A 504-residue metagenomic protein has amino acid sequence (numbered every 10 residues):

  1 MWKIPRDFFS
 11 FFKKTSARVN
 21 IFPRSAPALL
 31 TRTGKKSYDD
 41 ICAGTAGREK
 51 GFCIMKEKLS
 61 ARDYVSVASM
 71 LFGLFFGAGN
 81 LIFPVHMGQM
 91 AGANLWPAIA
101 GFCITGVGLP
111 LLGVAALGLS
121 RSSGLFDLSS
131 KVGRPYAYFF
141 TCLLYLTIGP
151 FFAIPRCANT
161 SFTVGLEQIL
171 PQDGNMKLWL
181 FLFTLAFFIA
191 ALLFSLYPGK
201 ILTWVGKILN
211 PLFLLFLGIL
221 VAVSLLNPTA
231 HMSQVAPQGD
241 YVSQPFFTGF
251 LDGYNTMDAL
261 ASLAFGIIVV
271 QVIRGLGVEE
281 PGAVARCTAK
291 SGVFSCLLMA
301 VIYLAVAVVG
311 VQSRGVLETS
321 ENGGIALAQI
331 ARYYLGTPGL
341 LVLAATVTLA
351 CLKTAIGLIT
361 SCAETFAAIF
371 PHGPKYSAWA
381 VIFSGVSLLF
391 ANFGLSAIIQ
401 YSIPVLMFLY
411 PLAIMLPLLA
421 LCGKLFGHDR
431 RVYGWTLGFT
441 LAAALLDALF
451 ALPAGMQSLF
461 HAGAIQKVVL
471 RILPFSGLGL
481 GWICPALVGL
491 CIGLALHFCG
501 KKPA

Functional and structural regions predicted by a protein language model:
V65-F76, L146, V223-A230, G239-V306 (+4 more regions): Hydrophobic, membrane-embedded alpha-helices of multi-pass small-molecule transporters
I104, G108, L112, L212-L225 (+3 more regions): Selective recognition of specific alpha-helical transmembrane segments in multi-pass small-molecule
L119-D127, A186-L209, G275-V278, L388-Y401 (+1 more regions): Membrane-water interface regions at transmembrane-helix termini and the short interhelical loops of multi-pass membrane
G124-S130, I302-L352, I359, A368 (+1 more regions): TM-loop-TM module centered on a large, flexible mid-protein loop between adjacent transmembrane helices in multi-pass
P150, I154, L214-Y241, A259-L260 (+5 more regions): Hydrophobic alpha-helical segments and their helix-loop junctions in multi-pass secondary transporters
L196-S224, S402-I414, Y433-A443: Membrane-interface loop-to-helix entry segments
Y197-I208, F246, V269-L298, V316-A328 (+2 more regions): Hydrophobic, small-residue-rich membrane helices and short re-entrant helix-turn-helix hairpins that build
N227, D429-A504: A generic transmembrane alpha-helix motif of multi-pass inner-membrane proteins
